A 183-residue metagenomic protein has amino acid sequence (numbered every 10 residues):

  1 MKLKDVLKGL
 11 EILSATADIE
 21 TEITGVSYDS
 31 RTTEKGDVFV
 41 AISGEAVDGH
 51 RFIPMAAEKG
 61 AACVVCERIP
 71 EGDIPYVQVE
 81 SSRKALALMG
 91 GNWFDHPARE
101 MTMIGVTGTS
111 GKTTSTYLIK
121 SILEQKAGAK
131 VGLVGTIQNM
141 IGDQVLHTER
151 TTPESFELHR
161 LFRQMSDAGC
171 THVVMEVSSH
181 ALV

Functional and structural regions predicted by a protein language model:
M1-L88: N-terminal leader/targeting and accessory segments in enzymes
L7, L88-V183: Phosphate-binding loop of NTP-binding sites
